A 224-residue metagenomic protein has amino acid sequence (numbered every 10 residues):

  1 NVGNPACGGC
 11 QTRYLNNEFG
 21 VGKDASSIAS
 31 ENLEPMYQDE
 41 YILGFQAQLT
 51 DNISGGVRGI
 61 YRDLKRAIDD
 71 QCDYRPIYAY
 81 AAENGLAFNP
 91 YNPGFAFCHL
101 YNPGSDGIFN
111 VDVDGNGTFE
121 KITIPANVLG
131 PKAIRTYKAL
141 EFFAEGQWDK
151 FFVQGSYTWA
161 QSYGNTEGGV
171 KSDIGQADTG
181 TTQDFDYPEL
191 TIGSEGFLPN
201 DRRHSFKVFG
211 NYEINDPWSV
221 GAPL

Functional and structural regions predicted by a protein language model:
N1-V128: Solvent-exposed loop/turn elements at secondary-structure boundaries
K23-A25, L33-Y37, K132-T136, E145 (+1 more regions): Short sequence motifs at beta-strands and strand-loop junctions characteristic of Gram-negative outer-membrane
I28-E31, P125-P131, A139, T191-G196: Extracellular loop and loop/strand-boundary signature of outer-membrane beta-barrel proteins
A29, D39-L43, K138-F142, H204-V208: Hydrophobic, lipid-facing positions within transmembrane beta-strands of outer-membrane proteins
Q38, T50, R62, Y137 (+4 more regions): Outer-membrane beta-barrel channels and translocator barrels
L43, D51, G55-V57, F142 (+3 more regions): Transmembrane beta-strands of outer-membrane beta-barrel proteins
Q46, F143-Q147, N211-E213: Transmembrane beta-barrel domains of outer membrane proteins
V57-Y61, G146, G155-W159, Y212 (+1 more regions): Transmembrane beta-barrel strands of outer-membrane/channel proteins
